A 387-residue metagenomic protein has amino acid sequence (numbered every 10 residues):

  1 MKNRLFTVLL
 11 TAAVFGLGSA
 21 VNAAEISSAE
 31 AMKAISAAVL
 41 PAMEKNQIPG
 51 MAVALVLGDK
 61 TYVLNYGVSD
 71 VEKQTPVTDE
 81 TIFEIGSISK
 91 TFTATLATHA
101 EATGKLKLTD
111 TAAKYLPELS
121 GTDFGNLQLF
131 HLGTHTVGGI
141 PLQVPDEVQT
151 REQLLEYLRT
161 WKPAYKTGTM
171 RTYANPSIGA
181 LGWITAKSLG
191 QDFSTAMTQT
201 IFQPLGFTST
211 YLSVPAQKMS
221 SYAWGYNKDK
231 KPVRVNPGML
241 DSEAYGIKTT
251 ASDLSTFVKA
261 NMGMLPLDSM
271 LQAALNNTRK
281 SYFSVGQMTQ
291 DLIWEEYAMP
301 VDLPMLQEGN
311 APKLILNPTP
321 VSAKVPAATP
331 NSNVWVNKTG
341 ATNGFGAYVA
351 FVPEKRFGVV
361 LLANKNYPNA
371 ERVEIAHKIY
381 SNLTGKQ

Functional and structural regions predicted by a protein language model:
M1-V8: Bacterial N-terminal signal peptides that target proteins for export
V8-G16: Bacterial N-terminal signal peptides
S19-A23: Sec/Tat signal peptide C-region and signal peptidase I cleavage site
A24-L64, A186-Q191, T195-T198, Q203 (+1 more regions): Catalytic loop of the DD-peptidase/beta-lactamase superfamily, centered on the K-T-G motif and neighboring
A42-A52, E72-H131, P163-S177, S242-Y245 (+1 more regions): Short active-site loop at a secondary-structure junction that contains or immediately precedes the catalytic residue(s)
E72, E152-A164, G225-M239, P326-N333: The feature captures the short pre-catalytic strand/loop hairpin that immediately precedes and shapes the active-site
D79, E84-I88, A100-I140, V144 (+3 more regions): Active-site helix/loop module of the DD-peptidase/beta-lactamase fold, centered on the serine-lysine SxxK catalytic
L154, T160-P163, R171-Y173, T208-Y211: Hydrophobic, small-residue-rich alpha-helical packing segments that form membrane-like cores
